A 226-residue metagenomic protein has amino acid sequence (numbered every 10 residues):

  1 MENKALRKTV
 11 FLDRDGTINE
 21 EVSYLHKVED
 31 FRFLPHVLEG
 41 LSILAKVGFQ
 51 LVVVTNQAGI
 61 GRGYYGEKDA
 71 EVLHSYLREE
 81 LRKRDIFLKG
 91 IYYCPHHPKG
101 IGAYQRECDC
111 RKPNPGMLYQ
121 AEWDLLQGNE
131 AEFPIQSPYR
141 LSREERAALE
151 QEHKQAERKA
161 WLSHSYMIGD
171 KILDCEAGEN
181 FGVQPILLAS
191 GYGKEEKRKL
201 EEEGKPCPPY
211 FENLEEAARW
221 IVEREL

Functional and structural regions predicted by a protein language model:
M1-V52: Active-site neighborhood of HAD-like aspartate-dependent phosphohydrolases
E2-K8, K68, S75-K89, I101 (+2 more regions): Asp-based, Mg2+/Mn2+-dependent phosphohydrolase catalytic module
L12-R14, T55, I168-D170: Active-site flanking residues adjacent to catalytic metal/cofactor-binding acidic residues
R14, I18-E21, G100-G102, E196-K197: Short acidic/His/Gly/Ser-rich catalytic and metal-binding motifs that mark active-site loops of diverse hydrolases
I18-N19, G61, D174-C175: Catalytic P-loop NTPase motifs of RecA-like helicase/translocase cores
E21, G63, W220: Residues that scaffold the ATP/ADP-binding catalytic core of kinase and kinase-like folds
S23-R32, Y65-K68, Q105-C108: Short glycine-enriched, charge-decorated loop/helix-capping segments at active-site entrances that position
V37, L41-H74, F87-K99, G178: Substrate-recognition element of Asp-dependent hydrolases with the DxDx(T/V) motif
